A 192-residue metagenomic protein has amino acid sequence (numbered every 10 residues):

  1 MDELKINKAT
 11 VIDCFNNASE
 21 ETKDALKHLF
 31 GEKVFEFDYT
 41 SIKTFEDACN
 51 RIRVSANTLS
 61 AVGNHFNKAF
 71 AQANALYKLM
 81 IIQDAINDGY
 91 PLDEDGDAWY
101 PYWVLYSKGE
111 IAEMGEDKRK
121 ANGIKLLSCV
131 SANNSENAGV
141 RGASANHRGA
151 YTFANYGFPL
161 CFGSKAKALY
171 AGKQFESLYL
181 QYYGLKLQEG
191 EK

Functional and structural regions predicted by a protein language model:
M1-D2, L185-K192: Short intrinsically disordered terminal tails
M1-K78: Charge-rich, low-complexity N-terminal segments
N64-K120: Acidic, glycine-rich loop-and-strand cores that form catalytic or ligand-binding grooves in diverse globular domains
L76, M80, G157-F158, F162-K165 (+1 more regions): Conserved hydrophobic ligand-interaction patch in extracellular adhesion modules
D95-V104, K108-E110, M114-G157: Short aromatic-glycine-(Arg/Gly/Cys) micro-motifs in beta-strand/loop hairpins
G163-L178: A short, charged, amphipathic alpha-helix used as a generic interaction element across diverse proteins
E176-L187: ADP-ribosyltransferase catalytic core
